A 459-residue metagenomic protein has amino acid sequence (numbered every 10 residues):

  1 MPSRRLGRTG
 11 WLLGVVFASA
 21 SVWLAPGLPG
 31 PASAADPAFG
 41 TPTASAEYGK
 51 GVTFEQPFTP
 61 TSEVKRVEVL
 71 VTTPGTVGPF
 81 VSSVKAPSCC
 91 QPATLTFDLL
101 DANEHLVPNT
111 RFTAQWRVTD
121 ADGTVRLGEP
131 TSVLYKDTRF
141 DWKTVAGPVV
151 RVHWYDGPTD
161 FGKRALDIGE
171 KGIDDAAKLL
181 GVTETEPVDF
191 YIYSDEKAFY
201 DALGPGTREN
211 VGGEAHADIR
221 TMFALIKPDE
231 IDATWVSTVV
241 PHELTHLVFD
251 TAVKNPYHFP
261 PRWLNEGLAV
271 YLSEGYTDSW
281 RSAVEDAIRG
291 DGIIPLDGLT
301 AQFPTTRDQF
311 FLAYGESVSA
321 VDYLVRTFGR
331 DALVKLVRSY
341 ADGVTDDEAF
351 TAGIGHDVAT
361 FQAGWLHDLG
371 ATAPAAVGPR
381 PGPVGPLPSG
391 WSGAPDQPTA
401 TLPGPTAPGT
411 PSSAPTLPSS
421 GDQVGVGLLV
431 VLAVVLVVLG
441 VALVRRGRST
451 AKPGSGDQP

Functional and structural regions predicted by a protein language model:
M1-R8: N-terminal secretory signal peptides that target proteins for export/translocation
L13-G27: Bacterial N-terminal signal peptides
G30-R139: Beta-strand-enriched, solvent-exposed domains that form extended recognition/catalytic surfaces
D141-P261, G290, F303, A313 (+1 more regions): Juxtacatalytic substrate-recognition/specificity segment
E209-M222, T234-V239, L244, T251-A394 (+2 more regions): Acidic/His/Gly-enriched intrinsically disordered linker/tail segments that often contain short helix/coil "MoRF-like"
P405-V435: Extracellular Ser/Thr-rich, low-complexity/disordered mucin-like segments
V426-P459: C-terminal membrane-anchoring or membrane-association module
